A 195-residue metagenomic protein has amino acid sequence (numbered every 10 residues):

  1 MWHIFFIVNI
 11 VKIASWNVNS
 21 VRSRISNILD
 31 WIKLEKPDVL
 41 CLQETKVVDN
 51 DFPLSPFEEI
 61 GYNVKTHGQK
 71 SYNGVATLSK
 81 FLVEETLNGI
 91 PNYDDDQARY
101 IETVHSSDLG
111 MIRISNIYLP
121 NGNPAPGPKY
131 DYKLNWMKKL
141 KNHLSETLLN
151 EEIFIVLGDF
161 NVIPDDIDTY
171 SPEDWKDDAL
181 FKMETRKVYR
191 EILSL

Functional and structural regions predicted by a protein language model:
W2-Y62, Y72-V75: N-terminal, active-site-proximal structural segment of metallo-dependent hydrolase catalytic domains
I10-S20, M111-N123, L157: Active-site-proximal beta-strand elements of phosphoester/diester hydrolases
W16-N17, I32-N50, I114, H143-D166: Active-site beta-strand/loop signature of hydrolases that rely on acidic residues for catalysis
S20-R24, D95, Y132-L140, F181-E184: Soluble or luminal CAZymes and related metallo-dependent hydrolases
D30-K33, P56-I60, D94, D131-K133 (+1 more regions): Glycine-rich, phosphate-binding/catalytic loops in enzymes
T45-V48, F52-P124: Structured beta-strand-rich core segments of catalytic domains in phosphoester-bond hydrolases
I60, K138-L195: Metal-dependent phosphoesterases centered on the DNase I-like endonuclease/exonuclease/phosphatase
P91, L119-K138, E173-D178: Surface-exposed cleft-lining segments at the edges of enzyme active sites
